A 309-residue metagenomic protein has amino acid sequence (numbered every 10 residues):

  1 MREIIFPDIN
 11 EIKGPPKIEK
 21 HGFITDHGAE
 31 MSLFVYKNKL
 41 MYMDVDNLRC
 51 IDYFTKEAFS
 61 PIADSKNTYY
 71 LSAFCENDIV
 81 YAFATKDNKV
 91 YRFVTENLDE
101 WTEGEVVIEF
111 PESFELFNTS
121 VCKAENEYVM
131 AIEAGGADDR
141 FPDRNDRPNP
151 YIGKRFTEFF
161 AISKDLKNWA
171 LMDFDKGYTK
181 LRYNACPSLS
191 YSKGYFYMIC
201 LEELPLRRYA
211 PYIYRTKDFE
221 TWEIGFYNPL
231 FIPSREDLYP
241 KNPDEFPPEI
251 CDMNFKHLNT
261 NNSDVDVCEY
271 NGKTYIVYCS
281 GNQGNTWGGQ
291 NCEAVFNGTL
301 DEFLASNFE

Functional and structural regions predicted by a protein language model:
M1-E309: Carbohydrate-active catalytic/glycan-binding domains of CAZyme proteins, especially the secreted or lumenal ectodomains
